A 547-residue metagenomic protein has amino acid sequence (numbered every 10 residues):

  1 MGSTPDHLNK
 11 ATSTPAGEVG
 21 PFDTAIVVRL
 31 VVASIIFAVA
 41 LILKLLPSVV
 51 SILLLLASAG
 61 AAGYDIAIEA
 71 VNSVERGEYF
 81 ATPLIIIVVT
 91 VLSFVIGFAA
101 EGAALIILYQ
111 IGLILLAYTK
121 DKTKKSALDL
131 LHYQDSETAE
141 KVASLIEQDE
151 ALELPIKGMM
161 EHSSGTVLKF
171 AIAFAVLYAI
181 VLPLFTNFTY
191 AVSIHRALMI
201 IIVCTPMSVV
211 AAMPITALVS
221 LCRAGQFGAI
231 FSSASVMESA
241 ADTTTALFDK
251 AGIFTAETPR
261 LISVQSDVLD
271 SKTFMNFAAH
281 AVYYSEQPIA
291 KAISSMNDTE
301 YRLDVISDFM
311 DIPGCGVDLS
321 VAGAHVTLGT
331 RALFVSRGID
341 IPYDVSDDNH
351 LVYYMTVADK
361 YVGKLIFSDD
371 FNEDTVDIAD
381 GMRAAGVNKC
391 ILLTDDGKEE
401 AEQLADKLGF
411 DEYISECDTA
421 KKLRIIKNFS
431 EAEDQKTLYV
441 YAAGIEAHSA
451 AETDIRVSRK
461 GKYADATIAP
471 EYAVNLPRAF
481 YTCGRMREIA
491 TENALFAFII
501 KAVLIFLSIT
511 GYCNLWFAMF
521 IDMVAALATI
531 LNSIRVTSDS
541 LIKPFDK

Functional and structural regions predicted by a protein language model:
M1-G2, K10-T12, L128-S144, Q148 (+3 more regions): Conserved cytosolic catalytic loops of P-type ATPases
G2-P21, F37-L43, L54-M199, D242 (+2 more regions): Actuator/coupling domain of P-type ATPases
G2-V19, V39-K44, A67-E75, V91-I96 (+7 more regions): Membrane-embedded alpha-helical bundles of multi-pass transporters
A16-V32: N-terminal membrane topogenic signal
L30-I35, G158-Y190, R196-A217, T491-F520: Bilayer-spanning, highly hydrophobic alpha-helical transmembrane segments
T82-P83, I87-T90, L115, K122-T123 (+2 more regions): Conserved catalytic phosphorylation-site environment of P-type ATPases
K124, Q265-G314, S336-R337, D344: ATP-binding catalytic core of ATPases
S136-S144, Q148-L152, V321-G323, V357-E492: Conserved ATP-binding TGD loop and adjacent catalytic N/P-domain core of P-type ATPases
